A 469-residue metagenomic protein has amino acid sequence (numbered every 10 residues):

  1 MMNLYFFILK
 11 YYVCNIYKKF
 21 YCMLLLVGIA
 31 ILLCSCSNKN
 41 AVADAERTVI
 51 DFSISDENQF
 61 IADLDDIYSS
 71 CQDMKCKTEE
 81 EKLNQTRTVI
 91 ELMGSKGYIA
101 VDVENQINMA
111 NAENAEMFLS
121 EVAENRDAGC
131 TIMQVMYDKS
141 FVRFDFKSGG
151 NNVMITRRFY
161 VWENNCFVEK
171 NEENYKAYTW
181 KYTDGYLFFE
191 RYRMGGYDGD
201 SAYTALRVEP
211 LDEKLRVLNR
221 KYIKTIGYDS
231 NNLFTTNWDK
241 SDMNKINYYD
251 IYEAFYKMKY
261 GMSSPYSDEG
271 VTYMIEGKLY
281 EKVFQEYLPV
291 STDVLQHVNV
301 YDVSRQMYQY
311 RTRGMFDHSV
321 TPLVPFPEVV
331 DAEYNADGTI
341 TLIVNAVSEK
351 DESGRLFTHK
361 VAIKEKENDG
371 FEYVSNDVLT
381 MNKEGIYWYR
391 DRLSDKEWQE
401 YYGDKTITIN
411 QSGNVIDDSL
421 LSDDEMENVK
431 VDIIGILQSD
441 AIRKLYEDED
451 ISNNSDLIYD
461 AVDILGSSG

Functional and structural regions predicted by a protein language model:
M1-K18: N-terminal secretory signal peptides that target proteins for export/translocation
M2-N3, L24, E427: Position-driven detector of the extreme protein N-terminus
K10-Y11, L24, L288, V320: Prokaryotic Sec-type signal peptides and long signal-anchor helices with extended Leu/Ile/Val-rich h-regions
Y11, K19-F20, S412, N428: Intrinsic disorder/low-complexity segments enriched in polar/small residues
K19-I29: Sec-dependent N-terminal signal peptides
L32-S35: C-terminal motif of bacterial Sec signal peptides marking the signal peptidase cleavage site
S37-K39: Bacterial signal peptide processing site
V42-G469: Mature, Sec-exported extracytoplasmic domains of Gram-positive
